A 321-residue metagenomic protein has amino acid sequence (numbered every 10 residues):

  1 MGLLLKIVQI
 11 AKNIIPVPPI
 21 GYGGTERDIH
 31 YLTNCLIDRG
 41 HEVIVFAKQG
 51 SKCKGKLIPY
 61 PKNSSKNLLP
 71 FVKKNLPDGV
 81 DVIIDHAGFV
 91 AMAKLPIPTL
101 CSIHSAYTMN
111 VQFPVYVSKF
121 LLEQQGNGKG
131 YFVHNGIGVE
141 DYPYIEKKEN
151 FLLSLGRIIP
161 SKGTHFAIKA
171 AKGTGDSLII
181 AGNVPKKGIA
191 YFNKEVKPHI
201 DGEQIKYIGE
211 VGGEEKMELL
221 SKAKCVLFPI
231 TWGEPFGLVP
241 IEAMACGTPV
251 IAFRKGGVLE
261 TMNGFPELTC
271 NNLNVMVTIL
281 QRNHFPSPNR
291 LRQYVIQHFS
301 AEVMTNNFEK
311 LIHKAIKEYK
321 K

Functional and structural regions predicted by a protein language model:
S105-P143: Donor nucleotide-sugar binding/catalytic pocket of nucleotide-sugar-dependent glycosyltransferases
G128-A181: Conserved donor-binding/catalytic core segment of Leloir-type glycosyltransferases
N193-V211: Nucleotide-activated donor-binding/catalytic signature segment of Leloir-type glycosyltransferases, i.e., the conserved
M217, P240-A245, L259-E260: Short alpha-helical segment that forms part of, or immediately flanks, the ligand-binding pocket in carbohydrate-active
K224, C246-G247: A short alpha->beta transition loop at the rim of the catalytic pocket in nucleotide-sugar-dependent
P249-A252: Short hydrophobic beta-strand element within catalytic cores of glycosyltransferases and related nucleotide-activated
N263-N274, L280-F285: Conserved acidic donor-binding segment of nucleotide-sugar-dependent glycosyltransferases
F285-A301, N307-K310, K314: A short, well-ordered alpha-helix in the C-terminal region of glycosyltransferases
